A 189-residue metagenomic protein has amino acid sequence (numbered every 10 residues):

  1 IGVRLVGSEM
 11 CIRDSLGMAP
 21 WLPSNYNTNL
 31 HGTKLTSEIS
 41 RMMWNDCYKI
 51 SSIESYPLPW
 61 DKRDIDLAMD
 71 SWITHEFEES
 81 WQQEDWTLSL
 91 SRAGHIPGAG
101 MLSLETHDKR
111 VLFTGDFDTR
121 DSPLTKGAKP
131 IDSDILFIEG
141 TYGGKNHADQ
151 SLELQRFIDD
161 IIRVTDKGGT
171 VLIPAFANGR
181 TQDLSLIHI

Functional and structural regions predicted by a protein language model:
I1-G7, I12, I187-H188: Single conserved hydrophobic/aromatic residue that forms the stacking wall/gate of nucleotide- or nucleobase-binding
R13-D183: His/Asp/Glu-rich metal-coordinating catalytic cores of metallo-dependent phosphodiesterases/hydrolases acting on
